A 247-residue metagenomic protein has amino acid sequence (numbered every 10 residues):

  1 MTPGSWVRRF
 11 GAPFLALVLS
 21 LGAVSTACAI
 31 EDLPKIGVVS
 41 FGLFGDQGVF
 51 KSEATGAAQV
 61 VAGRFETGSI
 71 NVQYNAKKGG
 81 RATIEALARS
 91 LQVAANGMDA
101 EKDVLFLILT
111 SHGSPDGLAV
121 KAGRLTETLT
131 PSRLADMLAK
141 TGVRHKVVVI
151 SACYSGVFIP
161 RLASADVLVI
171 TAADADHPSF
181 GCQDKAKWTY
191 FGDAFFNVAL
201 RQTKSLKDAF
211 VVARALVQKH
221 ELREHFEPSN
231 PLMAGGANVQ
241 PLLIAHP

Functional and structural regions predicted by a protein language model:
M1-V7: N-terminal secretory signal peptides that target proteins for export/translocation
G11-G22: Bacterial N-terminal signal peptides
T26-K102, G181, A186-T189, I244-P247: Boundary/activation segment at the start of structured domains
P34-G37, E66-I70, A100-L105, G142-V147 (+2 more regions): Loop/turn elements at helix/coil->beta-strand transitions in domains of secreted/extracellular proteins
Q47-K51, G80-I84, P115-K121, G156-P160 (+3 more regions): Extracytoplasmic/secreted cell-surface and envelope-processing proteins
A94-G123, K146, A152-P178: Active-site microenvironments of hydrolase-like enzyme catalytic domains
S111-T141: A short, glycine/acidic-enriched catalytic loop
A152-N238: Active-site-proximal C-terminal subdomain of hydrolase catalytic domains
